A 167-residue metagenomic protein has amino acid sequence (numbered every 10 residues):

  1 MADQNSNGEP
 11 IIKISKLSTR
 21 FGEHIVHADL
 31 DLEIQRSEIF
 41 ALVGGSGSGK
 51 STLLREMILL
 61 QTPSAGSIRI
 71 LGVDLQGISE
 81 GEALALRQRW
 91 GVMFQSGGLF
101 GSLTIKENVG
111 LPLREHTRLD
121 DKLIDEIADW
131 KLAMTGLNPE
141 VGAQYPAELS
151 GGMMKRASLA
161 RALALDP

Functional and structural regions predicted by a protein language model:
I12, H27-D29, R87: Conserved structural motif at the start of ABC-family nucleotide-binding domains
V43-G45: The feature captures the beta-strand-to-loop junction immediately N-terminal to the Walker
I58: Helix-to-loop junction immediately C-terminal to a conserved catalytic motif
V73-D74, D121-E140: Conserved ABC ATPase "signature" region
L75-G91, D121: ABC ATPase NBD coupling module
Y145-L149, M153: Conserved ABC ATPase signature
D166: Conserved catalytic motifs of ABC-family nucleotide-binding domains
